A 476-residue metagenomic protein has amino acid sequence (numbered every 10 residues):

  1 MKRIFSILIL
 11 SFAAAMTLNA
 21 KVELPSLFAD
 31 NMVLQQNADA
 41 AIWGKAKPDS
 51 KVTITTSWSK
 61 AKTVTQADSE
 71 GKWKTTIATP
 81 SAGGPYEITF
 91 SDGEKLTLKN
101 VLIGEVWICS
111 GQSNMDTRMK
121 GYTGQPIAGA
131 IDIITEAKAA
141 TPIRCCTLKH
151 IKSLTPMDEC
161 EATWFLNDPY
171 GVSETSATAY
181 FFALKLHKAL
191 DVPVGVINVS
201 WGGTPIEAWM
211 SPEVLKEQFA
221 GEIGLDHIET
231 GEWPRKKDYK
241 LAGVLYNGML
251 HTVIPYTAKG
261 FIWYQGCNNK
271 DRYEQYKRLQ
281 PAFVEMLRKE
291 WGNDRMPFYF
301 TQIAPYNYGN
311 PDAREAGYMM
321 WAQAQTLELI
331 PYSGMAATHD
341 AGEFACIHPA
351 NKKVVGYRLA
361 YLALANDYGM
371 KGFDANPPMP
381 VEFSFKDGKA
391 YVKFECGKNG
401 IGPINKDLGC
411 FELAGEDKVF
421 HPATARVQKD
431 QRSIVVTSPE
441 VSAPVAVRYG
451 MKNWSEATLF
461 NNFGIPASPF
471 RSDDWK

Functional and structural regions predicted by a protein language model:
M1-E23: Bacterial Sec-dependent N-terminal signal peptides
K21-K476: Cell-envelope and extracellular/periplasmic
